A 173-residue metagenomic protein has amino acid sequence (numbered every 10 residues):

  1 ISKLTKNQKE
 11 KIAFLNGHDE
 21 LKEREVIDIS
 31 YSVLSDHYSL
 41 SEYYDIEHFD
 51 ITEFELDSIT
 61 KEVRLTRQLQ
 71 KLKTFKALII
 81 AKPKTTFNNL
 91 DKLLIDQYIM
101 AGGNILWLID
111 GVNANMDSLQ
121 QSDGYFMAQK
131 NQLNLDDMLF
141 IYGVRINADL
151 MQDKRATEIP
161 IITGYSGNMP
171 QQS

Functional and structural regions predicted by a protein language model:
I1-S173: Short, surface-exposed patches at the edges or C-terminal ends of soluble domains, predominantly
